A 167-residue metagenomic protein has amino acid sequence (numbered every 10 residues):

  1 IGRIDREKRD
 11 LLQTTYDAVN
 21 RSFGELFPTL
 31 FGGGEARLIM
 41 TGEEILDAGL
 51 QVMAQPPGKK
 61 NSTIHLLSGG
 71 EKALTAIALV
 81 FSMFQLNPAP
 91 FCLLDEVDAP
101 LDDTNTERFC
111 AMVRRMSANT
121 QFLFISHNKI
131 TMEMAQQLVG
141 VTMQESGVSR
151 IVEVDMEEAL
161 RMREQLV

Functional and structural regions predicted by a protein language model:
I1-V167: Terminal ABC-like ATPase head and other globular end-domains that cap long coiled-coil arms in SMC/Rad50/SbcC-family
